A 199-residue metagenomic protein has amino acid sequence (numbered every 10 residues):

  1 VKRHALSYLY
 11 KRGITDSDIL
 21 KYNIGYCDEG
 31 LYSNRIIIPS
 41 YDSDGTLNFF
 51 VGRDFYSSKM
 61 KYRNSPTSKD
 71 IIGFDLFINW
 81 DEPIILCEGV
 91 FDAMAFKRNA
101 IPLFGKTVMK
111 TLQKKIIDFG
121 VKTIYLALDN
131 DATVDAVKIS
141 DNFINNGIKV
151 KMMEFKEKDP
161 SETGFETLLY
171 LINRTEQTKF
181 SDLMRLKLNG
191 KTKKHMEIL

Functional and structural regions predicted by a protein language model:
V1-I37, Y41-D44, I78-N79, K114 (+2 more regions): TOPRIM metal-binding catalytic domain and adjacent DNA-binding surface shared by DnaG-type primases
D28-T123: Phosphate-handling DNA/RNA-contact segment within nucleic-acid enzymes
R35-I36, K115-V121, S161-R174: Short, surface-exposed amphipathic charged segments that create phosphate/polyanion-binding patches used for binding
L86, K122-D135: Acidic beta-strand-to-loop metal/phosphate-binding motif
G105, D129, F155: Cofactor-binding loop segments of dinucleotide-utilizing enzymes, especially the Rossmann-like FAD- and NAD(P)+-binding
D135-N146: Short, aromatic/basic amphipathic alpha-helical patches
V150-D159: A generic structural motif
